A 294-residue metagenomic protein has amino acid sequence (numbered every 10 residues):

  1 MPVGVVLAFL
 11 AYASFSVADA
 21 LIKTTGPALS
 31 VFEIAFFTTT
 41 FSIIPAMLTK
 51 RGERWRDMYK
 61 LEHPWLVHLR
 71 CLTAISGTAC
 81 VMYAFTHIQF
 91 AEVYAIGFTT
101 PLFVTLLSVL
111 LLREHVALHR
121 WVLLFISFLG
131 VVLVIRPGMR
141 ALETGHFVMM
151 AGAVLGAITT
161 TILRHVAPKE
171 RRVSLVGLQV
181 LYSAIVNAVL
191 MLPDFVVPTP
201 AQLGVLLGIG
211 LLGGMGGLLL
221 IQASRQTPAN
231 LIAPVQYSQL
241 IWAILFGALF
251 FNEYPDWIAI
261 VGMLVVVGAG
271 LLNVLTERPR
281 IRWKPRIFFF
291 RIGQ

Functional and structural regions predicted by a protein language model:
M1-G4, F36, Y59-H63, R136-L155 (+2 more regions): Juxtamembrane helix-entry segments on the extracytoplasmic side of multipass membrane proteins
M1-L10, I43-L69, E170, L181 (+3 more regions): Membrane-interface interhelical linkers
L10-V17, L21, H68-Y83, A151-I162 (+2 more regions): Hydrophobic alpha-helical transmembrane segments of multi-pass membrane transport proteins, especially secondary
S16, A20-K23, P27, V31-F32 (+4 more regions): Transmembrane alpha-helical segments that form core, pore/gating elements of small-molecule transporters/exporters
V81-Y83, T100-V122, D194, I241-I260: C-terminal transmembrane-helix exit sites in multi-pass transporters
Y94-T99, V166, E170-L181, G217-A248: Helix-helix packing/entry segments at the starts of transmembrane helices
H119-I135, G156, I258-E277: Hydrophobic transmembrane alpha-helices of multi-pass small-molecule transport proteins
I241-Q294: C-terminal-most transmembrane helix of multi-pass membrane proteins
